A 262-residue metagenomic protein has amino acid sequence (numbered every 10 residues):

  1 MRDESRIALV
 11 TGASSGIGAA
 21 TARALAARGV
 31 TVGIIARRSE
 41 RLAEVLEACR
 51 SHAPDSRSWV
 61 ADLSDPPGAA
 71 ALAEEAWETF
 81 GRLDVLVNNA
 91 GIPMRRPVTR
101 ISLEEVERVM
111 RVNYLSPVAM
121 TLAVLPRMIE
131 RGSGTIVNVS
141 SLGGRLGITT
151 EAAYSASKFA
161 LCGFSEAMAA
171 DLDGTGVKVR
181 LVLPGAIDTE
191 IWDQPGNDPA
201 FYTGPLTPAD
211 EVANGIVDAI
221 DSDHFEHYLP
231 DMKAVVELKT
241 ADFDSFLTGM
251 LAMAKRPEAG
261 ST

Functional and structural regions predicted by a protein language model:
S14-S15: Conserved glycine-rich cofactor-binding loop
R28-V45: Conserved glycine-rich Rossmann-like NAD(P)H-binding loop of the short-chain dehydrogenase/reductase
S39-E40, V60-A71, L103: The beta1-alpha1 cofactor-binding region of Rossmann-like NAD(H)/NADP(H)-dependent oxidoreductases
P97-V98, S102-E107: Substrate-binding pocket helix/loop in short-chain dehydrogenase/reductase
T121, S157: Active-site helix of classical SDR
S141: Residue(s) in the substrate-gating loop at a strand-loop-helix junction that position the organic substrate next
A169-D231: SDR active-site lid
